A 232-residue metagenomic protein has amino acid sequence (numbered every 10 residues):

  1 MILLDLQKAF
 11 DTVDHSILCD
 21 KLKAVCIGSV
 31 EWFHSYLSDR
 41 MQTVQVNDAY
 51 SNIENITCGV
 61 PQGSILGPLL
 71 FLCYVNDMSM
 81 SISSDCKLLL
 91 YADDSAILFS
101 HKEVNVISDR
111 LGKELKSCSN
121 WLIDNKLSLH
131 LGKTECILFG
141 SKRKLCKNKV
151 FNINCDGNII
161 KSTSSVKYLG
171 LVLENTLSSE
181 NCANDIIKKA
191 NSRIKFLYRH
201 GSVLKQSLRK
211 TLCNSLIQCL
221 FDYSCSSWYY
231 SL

Functional and structural regions predicted by a protein language model:
M1-P61, F99-S100: Conserved pre-catalytic core of RNA-dependent polymerases
L4-L6, D94, H101, S141 (+2 more regions): Residues immediately flanking
D5, L22, F33, V44 (+10 more regions): Mobile genetic element proteins and their domesticated derivatives, centered on retroelements and DNA transposons
A9-V25, A96-N120, L232: Catalytic palm subdomain of template-directed nucleic-acid polymerases, centered on the conserved carboxylate motif
S16, L72-N76, S215-Y223: Short, residue-level hotspots on alpha-helical faces of the histone-fold and other alpha-helical interaction modules
A49-Y50, K113-K116, S128-S164: Short, conserved micro-motifs composed of acidic
P68-F99: Active-site palm subdomain of RNA-directed nucleic acid polymerases
G157-W228: Basic, alpha-helical interaction scaffolds
